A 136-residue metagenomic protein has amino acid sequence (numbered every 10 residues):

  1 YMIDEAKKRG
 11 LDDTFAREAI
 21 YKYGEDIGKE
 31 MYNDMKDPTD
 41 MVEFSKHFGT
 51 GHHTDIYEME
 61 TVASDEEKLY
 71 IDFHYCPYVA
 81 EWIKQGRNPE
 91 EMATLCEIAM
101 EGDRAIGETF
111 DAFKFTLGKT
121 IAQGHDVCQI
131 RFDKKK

Functional and structural regions predicted by a protein language model:
Y1-E97, F113-K136: N-terminal accessory segment detector
T94-G107: A conserved amphipathic terminal alpha-helix motif
